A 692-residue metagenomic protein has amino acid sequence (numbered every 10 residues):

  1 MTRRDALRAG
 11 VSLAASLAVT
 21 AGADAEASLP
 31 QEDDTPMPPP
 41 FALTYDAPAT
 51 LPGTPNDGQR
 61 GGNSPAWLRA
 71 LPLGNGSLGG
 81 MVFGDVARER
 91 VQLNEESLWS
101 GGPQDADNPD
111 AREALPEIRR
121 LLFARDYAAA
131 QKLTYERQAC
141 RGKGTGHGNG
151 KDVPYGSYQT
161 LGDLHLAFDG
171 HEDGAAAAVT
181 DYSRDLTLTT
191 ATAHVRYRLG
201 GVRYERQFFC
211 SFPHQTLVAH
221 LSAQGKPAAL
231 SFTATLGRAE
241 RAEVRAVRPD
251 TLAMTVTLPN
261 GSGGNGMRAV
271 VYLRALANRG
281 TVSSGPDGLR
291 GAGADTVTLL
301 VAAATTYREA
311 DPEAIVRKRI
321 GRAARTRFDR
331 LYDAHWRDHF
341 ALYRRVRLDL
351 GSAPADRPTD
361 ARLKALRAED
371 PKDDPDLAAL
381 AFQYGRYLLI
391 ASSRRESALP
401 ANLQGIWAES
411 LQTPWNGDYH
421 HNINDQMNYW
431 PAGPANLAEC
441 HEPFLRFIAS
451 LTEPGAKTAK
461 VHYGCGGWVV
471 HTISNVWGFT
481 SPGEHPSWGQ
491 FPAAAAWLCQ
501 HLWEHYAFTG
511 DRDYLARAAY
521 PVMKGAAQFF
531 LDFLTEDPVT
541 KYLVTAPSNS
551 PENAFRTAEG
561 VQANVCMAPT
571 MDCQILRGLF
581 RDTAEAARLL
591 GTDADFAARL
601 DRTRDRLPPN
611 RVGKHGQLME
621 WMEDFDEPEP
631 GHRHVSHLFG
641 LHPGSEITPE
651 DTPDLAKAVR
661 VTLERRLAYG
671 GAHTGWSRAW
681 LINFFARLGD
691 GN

Functional and structural regions predicted by a protein language model:
D5-E26: N-terminal export signals
L29-P486, C499, E504-Y506, K524-A527 (+2 more regions): Aromatic-residue-lined binding/catalytic grooves and analogous aromatic/hydrophobic interfacial grooves in multimeric
A494-H505, A518-L531, S677: Extended, hydrophobic alpha-helical segments in both membrane/secreted and soluble proteins
Q528-A586: Acidic/histidine-rich catalytic neighborhood
